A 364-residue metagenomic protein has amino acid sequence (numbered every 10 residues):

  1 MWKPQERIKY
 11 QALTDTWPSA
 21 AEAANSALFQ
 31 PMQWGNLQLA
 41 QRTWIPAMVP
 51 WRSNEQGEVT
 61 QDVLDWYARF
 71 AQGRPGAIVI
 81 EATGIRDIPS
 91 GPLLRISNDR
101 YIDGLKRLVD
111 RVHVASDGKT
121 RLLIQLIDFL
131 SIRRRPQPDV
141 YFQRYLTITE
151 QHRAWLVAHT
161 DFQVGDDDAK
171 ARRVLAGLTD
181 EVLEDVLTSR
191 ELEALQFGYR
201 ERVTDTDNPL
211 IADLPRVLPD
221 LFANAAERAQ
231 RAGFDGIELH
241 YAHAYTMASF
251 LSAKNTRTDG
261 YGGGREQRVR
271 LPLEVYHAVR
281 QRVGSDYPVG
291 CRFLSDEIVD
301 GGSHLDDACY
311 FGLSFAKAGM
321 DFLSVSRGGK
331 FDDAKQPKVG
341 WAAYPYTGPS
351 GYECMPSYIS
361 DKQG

Functional and structural regions predicted by a protein language model:
M1-G364: Flavin-dependent oxidoreductase catalytic cores
